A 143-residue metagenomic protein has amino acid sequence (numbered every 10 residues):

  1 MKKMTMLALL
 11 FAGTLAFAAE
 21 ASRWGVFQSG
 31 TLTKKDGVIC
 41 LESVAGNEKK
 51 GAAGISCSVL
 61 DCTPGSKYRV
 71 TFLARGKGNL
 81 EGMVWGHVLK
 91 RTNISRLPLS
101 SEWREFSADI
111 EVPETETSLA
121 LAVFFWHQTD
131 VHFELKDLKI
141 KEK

Functional and structural regions predicted by a protein language model:
M4-T14: Sec-dependent N-terminal signal peptides
F17-K143: Extracellular and organelle-lumenal recognition/adhesion modules and their flexible linkers in secreted
